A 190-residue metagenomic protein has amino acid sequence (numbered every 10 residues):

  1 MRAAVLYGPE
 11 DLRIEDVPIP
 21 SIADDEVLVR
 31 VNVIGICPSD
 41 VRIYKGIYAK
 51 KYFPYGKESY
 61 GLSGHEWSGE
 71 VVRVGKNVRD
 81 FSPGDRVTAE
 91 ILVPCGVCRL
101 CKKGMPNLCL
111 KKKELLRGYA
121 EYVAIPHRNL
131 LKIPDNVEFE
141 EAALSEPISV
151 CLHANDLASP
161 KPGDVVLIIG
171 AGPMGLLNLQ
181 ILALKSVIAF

Functional and structural regions predicted by a protein language model:
G8-E10, A23: Residue-level recognition of beta-strand termini and adjacent short loop/turns
P18-I19, E58-G64, K111-L115, E121: Short Gly/Pro-enriched turn/cap motifs at secondary-structure boundaries
P20-I34, A49-R99, P134-V137: Glycine-rich beta-strand-centered segment in the early N-terminal region that forms part of a ligand/cofactor-binding
S39-K45: Cytochrome P450 core scaffold surrounding the K-helix E-X-X-R motif and the conserved "meander" helix-loop region
R86, V137-F190: Mid-domain Rossmann-like dinucleotide-binding core that forms the NAD(H)/NADP(H) cofactor-binding site
I91-A120, K132, E140-S145, P160: Phosphate-binding beta-alpha-beta segment of Rossmann-like dinucleotide-binding domains, i.e., the NAD(P)
Y122-L130: A short glycine-rich beta-alpha junction/loop motif
